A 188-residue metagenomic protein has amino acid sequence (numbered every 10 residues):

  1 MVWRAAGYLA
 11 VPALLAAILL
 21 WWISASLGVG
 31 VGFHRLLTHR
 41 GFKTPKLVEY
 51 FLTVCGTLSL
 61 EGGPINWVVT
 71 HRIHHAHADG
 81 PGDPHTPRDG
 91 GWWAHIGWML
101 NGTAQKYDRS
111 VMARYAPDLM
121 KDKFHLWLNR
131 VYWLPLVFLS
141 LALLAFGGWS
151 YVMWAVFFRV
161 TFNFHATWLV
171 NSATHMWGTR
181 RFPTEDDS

Functional and structural regions predicted by a protein language model:
M1-W168: Non-catalytic, topology-defining segments of multipass membrane proteins
Y115-K123, W177-S188: Active-site-proximal inter-transmembrane loops
